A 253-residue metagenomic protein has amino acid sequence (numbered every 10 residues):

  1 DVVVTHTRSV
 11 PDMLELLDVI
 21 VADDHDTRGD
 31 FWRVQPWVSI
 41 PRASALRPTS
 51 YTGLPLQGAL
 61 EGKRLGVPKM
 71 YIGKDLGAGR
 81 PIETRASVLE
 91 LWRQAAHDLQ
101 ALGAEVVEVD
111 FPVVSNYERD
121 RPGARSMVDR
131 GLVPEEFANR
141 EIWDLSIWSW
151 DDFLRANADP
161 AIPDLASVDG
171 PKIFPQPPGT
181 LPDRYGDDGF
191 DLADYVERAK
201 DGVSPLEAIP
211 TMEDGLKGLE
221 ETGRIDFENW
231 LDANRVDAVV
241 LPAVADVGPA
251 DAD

Functional and structural regions predicted by a protein language model:
D1-E90: A short helix-breaking turn/cap at a secondary-structure junction
V3, I72-L76, V114-E118, D246-D251: Flexible loop/turn segments at secondary-structure boundaries
L17-H25, G103, L154-A158, V247: A generic secondary-structure signal for well-formed alpha-helical elements
Y51-L56, T84-D110, R155-N157, L216-R235: Acyltransferase
A59-G77, S126-E228: Short helix-loop capping/hinge segments that flank enzyme active sites or metal/cofactor-binding pockets
A78-P81, Y117-R130, P134, P249-D253: Short glycine/threonine-rich loop-to-helix capping motif typified by GTGT followed within a few residues by an Asp-Pro
D98-A124, D201-P205: Short connector loops at secondary-structure junctions
